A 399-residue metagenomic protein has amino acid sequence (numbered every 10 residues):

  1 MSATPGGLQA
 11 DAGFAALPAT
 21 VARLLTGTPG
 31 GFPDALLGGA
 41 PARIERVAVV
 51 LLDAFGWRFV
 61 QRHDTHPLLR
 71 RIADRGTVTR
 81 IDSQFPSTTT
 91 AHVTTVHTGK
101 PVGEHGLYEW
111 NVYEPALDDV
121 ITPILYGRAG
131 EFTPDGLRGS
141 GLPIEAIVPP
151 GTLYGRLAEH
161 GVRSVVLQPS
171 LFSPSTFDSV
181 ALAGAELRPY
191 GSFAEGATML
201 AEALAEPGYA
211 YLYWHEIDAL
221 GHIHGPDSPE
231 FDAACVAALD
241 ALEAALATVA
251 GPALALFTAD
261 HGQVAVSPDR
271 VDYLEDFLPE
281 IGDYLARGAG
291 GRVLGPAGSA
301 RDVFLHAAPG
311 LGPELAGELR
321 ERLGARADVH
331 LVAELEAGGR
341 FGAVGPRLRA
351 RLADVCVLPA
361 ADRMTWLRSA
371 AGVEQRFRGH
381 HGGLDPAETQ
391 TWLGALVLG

Functional and structural regions predicted by a protein language model:
M1-G399: Feature captures the catalytic ectodomains and active-site-proximal regions of enzymes that hydrolyze or transfer
